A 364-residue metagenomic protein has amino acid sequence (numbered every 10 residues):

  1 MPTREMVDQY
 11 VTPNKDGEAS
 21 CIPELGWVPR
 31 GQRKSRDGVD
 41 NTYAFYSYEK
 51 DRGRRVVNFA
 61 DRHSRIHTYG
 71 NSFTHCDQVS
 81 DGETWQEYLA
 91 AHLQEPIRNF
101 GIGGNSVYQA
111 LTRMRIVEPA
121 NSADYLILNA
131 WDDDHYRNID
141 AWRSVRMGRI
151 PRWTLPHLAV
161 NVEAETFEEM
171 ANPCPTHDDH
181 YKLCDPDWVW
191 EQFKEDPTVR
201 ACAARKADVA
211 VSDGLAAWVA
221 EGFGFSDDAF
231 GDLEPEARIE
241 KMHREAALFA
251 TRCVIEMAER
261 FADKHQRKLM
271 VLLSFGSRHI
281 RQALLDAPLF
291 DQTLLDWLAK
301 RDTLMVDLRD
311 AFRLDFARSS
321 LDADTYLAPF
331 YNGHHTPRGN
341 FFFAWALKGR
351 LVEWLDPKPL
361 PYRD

Functional and structural regions predicted by a protein language model:
M1-E95, A210-G214, V219-E234, F312-F330 (+1 more regions): Membrane/wall-proximal cationic-aromatic binding patches
I66-H67, H75-N161, F167-E169, C174 (+1 more regions): Conserved SGNH/GDSL esterase-like catalytic core that processes O-acyl groups on lipids and polysaccharides
N71, A110, L126, A262 (+3 more regions): Generic structural signal for small/hydrophobic residues in well-ordered secondary structure, especially within
F73-C76, N99, R244-L248, F330-G333: Second-shell loop/turn segments in exported
Q94-P96, N121-L126, D263-M270, R301-T303: Loop/turn elements at helix/coil->beta-strand transitions in domains of secreted/extracellular proteins
V107, L111, L248, R252 (+1 more regions): Short, amphipathic alpha-helical "lid/cap" segments that border enzyme active or binding sites
D132-D296, T303, L308-R318, P329 (+1 more regions): Serine-dependent acyl-ester chemistry module
L327-D364: Histidine-centered active-site loop/cap adjacent to the catalytic His in serine esterases/O-acetyl transfer systems
